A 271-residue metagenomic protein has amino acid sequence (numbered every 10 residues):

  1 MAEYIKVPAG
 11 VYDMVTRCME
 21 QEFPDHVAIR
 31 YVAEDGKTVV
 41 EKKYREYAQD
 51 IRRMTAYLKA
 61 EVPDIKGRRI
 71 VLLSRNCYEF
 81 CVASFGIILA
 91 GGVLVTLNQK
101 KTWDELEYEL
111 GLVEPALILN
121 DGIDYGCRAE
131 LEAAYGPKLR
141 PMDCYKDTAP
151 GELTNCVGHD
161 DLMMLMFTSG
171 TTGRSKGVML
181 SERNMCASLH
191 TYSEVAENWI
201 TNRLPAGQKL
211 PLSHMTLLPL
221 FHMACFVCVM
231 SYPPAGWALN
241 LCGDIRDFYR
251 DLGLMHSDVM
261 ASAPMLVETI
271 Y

Functional and structural regions predicted by a protein language model:
I5-Y31, Q49: A short N-terminal helical cap/helix-turn-helix that marks the beginning of AMP-binding/adenylate-forming
P24-V27, A149-F167, G173-R174, R203-S213: Conserved pre-ATP/AMP-binding loop-to-beta segment of ANL
I29-D64, R68-C77, C81, F85 (+1 more regions): Conserved AMP-binding/adenylate-forming core of the ANL superfamily
V32, S74, G92-L110, G122-Y125 (+1 more regions): ATP-dependent adenylate-forming carboxylate-activation enzymes
V40-R45, M163-H190: Conserved AMP-binding A3 loop
F80, S84-A90, L112, H222 (+2 more regions): Short hydrophobic alpha-helices that are characteristic scaffold elements of the AMP-binding
F85, L89-C156: Structural core segment of the AMP-binding/adenylate-forming
C186-S213, L217-Y271: Conserved AMP-binding/adenylation subdomain of ANL enzymes
